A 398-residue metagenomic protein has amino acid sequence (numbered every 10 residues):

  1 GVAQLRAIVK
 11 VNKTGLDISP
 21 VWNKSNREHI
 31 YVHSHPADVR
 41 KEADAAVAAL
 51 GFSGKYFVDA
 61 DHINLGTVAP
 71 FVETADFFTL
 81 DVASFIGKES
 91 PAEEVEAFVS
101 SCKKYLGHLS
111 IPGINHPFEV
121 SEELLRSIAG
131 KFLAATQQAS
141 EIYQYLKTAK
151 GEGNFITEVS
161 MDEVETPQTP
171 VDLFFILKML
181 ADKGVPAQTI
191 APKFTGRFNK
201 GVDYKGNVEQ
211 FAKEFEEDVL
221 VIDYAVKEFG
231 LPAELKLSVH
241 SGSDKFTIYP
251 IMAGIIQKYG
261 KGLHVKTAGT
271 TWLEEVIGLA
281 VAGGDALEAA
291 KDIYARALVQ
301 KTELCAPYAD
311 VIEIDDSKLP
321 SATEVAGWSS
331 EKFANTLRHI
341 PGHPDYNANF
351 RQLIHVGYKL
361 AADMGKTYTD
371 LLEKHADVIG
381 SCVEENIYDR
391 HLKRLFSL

Functional and structural regions predicted by a protein language model:
G1-I30, S34-E42, A48-L50, G66-T74 (+6 more regions): Active-site capping/gating regions of soluble enzymes
G54-I63, T166: Active-site mouth loops of central-metabolism enzymes
F57, E158, K236: Hydrophobic "anchor" residues on beta-strands that sit immediately upstream of conserved functional sites
D61, V159, H240: Conserved, mostly hydrophobic/aromatic
T79-E119: Flexible glycine-/small-residue-enriched beta->alpha junction loops that bind anionic phosphate/pyrophosphate groups
K104-S140, L146, K150: Cap/lid and interdomain-hinge subdomains that line or gate substrate/regulatory clefts in soluble alpha/beta enzymes
G153-T157: Short, conserved phosphate-binding/catalytic loop or strand-edge motifs used in phosphoryl-/nucleotidyl-transfer
M161-E163: Short, well-ordered beta-to-alpha junction loops that form the rim of enzyme active sites and present histidine/acidic
